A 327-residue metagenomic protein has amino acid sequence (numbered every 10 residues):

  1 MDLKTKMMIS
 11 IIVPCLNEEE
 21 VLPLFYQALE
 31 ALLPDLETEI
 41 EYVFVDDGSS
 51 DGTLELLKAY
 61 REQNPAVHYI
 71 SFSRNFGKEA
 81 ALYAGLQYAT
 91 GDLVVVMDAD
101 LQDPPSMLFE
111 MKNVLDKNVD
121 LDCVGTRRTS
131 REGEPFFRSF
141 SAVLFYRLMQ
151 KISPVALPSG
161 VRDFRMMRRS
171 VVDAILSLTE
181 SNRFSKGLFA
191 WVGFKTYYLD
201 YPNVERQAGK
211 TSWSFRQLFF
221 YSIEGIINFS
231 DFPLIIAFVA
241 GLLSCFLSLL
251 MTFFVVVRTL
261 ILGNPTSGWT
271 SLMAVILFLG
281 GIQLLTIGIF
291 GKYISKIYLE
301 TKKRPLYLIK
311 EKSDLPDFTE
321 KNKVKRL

Functional and structural regions predicted by a protein language model:
M1-G133: Structured catalytic core of nucleotide-sugar glycosyltransferases
D2-M8, R131, F184-L327: Hydrophobic helical membrane-anchoring modules
P14, F72-R74, V119, R165 (+3 more regions): Short conserved micro-motifs on helix faces and helix-strand junctions that flank and scaffold key functional residues
P14, L32, Y60, F72 (+8 more regions): Amphipathic alpha-helical segments that mediate coupling or scaffolding at interfaces
L29, G85, D100, L148 (+5 more regions): Residue-level signature of catalytic and energy-coupling elements of molecular machines, predominantly ATP/GTP-dependent
A31-P34, V94, D120, S153 (+4 more regions): Generic structural signal for secondary-structure transition and capping sites
A66, F72-R74, K78-Y88, P105-L188 (+2 more regions): Acceptor/aglycone-binding surface of glycosyltransferases and processive sugar-polymer synthases
